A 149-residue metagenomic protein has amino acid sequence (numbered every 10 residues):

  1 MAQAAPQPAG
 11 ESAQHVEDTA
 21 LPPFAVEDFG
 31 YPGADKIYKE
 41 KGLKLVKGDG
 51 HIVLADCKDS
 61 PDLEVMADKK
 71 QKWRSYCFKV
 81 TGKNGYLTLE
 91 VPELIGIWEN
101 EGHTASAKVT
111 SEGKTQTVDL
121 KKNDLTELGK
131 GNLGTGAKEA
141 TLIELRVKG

Functional and structural regions predicted by a protein language model:
M1-A5, N84, E90, T110-G113: A broad, low-amplitude sensor of folded, mature protein cores
M1-T19: C-terminal region of N-terminal signal peptides and the immediate post-cleavage residues of exported proteins
E11, E17, E27, E40 (+6 more regions): Glutamate identity and glutamate-enriched acidic tracts
D18-Y76: N-terminal domain-start segments of secreted/luminal proteins
L45, L54, L63-V65, F78 (+3 more regions): Generic structural hydrophobic/aromatic packing signal, biased to beta-strands
L54-A105: Mature extracytoplasmic domains of secretory-pathway proteins
G102-G149: Helix-rich interaction surfaces within compact, conserved domain-sized segments that mediate assembly or partner
